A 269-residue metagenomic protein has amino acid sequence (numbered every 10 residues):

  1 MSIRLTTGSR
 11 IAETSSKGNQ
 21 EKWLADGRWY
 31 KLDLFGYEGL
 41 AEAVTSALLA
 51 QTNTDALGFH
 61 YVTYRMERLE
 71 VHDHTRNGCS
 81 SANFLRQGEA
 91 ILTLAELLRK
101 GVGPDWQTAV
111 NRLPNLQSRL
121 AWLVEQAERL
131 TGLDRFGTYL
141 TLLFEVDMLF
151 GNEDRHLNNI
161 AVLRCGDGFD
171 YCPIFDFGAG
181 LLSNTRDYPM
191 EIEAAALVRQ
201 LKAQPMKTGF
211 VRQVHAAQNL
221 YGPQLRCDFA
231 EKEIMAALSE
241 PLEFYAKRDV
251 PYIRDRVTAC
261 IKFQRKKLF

Functional and structural regions predicted by a protein language model:
M1-W106: Conserved ATP-binding subdomain of kinase catalytic cores across diverse folds
S2, T45-Q51, E128-G132, L142-L143 (+1 more regions): A generic short-segment signal for beta-strand/edge and adjacent turn/coil regions
R10-G18, N111, E125-R129, Q224-D228: Short, functional N-terminal and low-complexity linear motifs
L34, A50, D167-F269: C-terminal catalytic region of ATP-dependent kinase domains
F59-Y64, R112-P114, K202-T208: Short C-terminal domain-edge/linker segments immediately following a structured domain
N83-F144, E240, R248-Y252, R265-K267: ATP-dependent phospho-/nucleotidyl transfer catalytic cores
Q117-R186: Conserved kinase catalytic-core segment
